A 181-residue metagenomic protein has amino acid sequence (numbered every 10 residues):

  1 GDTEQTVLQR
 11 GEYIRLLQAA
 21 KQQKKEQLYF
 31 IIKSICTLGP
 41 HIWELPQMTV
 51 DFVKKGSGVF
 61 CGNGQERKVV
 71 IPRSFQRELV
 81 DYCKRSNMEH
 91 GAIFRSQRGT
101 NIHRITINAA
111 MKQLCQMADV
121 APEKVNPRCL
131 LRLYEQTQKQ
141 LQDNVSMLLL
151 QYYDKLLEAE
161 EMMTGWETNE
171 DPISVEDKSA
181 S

Functional and structural regions predicted by a protein language model:
G1-R15, N63-G64: Flexible interdomain linker/hinge and immediately adjacent N-terminus of the catalytic tyrosine-recombinase domain
R10-I42: Basic, Lys/Arg- and aromatic-enriched nucleic-acid-binding interface segment
Y13, Q27-Y29, R104, N108 (+1 more regions): Short, leucine-enriched amphipathic alpha-helices that occur as contiguous helical runs
S34-Q47, Q140-D143, D154-L156: A short, glycine-centered helix-capping/turn motif at helix boundaries that positions DNA-contacting or catalytic
L38, W43, Q47-L79: Conserved tyrosine-mediated DNA breakage-rejoining catalytic core shared by Y-recombinases
P72-P122: Active-site/catalytic core of tyrosine-dependent DNA strand-transfer enzymes
A109-V145, L149-L156, T168: Short, basic (Lys/Arg/His-rich) helix/loop patches that form interaction surfaces in the mid-to-C-terminal regions
W166-S181: C-terminal secondary-structure termini that scaffold catalytic or DNA-interacting sites
